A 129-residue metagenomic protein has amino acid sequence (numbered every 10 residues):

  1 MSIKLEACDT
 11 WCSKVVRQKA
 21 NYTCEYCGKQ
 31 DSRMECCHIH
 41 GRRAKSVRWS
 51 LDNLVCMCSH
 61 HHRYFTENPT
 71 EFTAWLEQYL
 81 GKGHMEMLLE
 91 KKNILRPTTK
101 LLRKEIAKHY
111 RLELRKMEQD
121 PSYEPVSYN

Functional and structural regions predicted by a protein language model:
M1-S13, G28-Q30, G83, M87-N129: A boundary/linker detector
C8-E35, C58-H61: Short cysteine-rich loop/turn motifs with clustered Cys
E25-V55, F65, E71: Histidine-centered nuclease catalytic patch
G41, H60-F65, N93-I94: Short histidine/acidic/glycine/proline-rich micro-motifs that form metal- and phosphate-coordinating active-site loops
Y64-E71, G81-L88: Substrate-binding/catalytic groove segments of enzymes that remodel or degrade extracellular structural polymers
